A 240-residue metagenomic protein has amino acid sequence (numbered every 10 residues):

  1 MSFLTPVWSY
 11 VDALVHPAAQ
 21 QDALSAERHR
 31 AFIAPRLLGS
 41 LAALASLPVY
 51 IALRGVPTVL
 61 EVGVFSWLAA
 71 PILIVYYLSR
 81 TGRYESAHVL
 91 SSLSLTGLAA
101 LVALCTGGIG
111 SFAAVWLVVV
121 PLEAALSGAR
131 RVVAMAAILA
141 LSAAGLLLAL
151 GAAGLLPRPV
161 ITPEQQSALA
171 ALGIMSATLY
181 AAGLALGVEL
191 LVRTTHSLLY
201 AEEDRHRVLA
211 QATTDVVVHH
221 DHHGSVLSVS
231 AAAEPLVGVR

Functional and structural regions predicted by a protein language model:
M1-S25, F112-V115, L147, G151-P163: Non-catalytic regulatory/interaction regions at protein termini and inter-domain linkers
P17, M175-D204: Juxtamembrane or sensor-core-proximal signal-transducing alpha helices that couple sensory domains to cytosolic
Q20-R30, S79-G82, S86, E164 (+1 more regions): Juxtamembrane loop-transmembrane helix junctions in multi-pass integral membrane proteins, especially the extracellular
A26-S40, V59-G63, G128-I138, Q165-Y180: Alpha-helical transmembrane segments and their helix-membrane boundary motifs
I33-G110, V115-E123, L139-L146: Hydrophobic transmembrane alpha-helices and their membrane-interface boundaries in multi-pass, membrane-anchored
S91, V120-A136, T178-L190: Short helix-perturbing small/polar motifs within transmembrane alpha-helices
A201-G224, S228-A231, P235: PAS/LOV and related PAS-like sensory modules
V237-R240: PAS-family sensory domains
